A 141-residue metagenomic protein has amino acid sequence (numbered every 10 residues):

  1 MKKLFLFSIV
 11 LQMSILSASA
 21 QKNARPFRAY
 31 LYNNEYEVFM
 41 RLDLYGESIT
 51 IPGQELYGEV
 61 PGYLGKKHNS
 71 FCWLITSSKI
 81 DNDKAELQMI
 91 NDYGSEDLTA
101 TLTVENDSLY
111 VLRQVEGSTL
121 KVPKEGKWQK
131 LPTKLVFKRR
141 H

Functional and structural regions predicted by a protein language model:
M1-A24: Bacterial Sec-dependent N-terminal signal peptides
Q21-R41, P132-H141: Tryptophan-anchored aromatic micro-motifs
N23-R25, N34, S70-C72, G94-E96 (+1 more regions): Residues that act as N-cap/strand-start positions at coil-to-secondary-structure junctions
E37-S77, V115-G117: N-terminal glycine/threonine-rich, aromatic-flanked beta-hairpin/loop signature
I49, A85-L87, D107-Y110, T119: Hydrophobic residues embedded in beta-strands of well-ordered beta-sheets
E59-N106: Contiguous, well-ordered beta-strand patches that form the walls/edges of small beta-barrel/beta-sandwich domains
M89-G94, R113-T119: Secondary-structure transition/turn motif
V115-H141: C-terminal partner/receptor-binding element of secreted or periplasmic proteins
